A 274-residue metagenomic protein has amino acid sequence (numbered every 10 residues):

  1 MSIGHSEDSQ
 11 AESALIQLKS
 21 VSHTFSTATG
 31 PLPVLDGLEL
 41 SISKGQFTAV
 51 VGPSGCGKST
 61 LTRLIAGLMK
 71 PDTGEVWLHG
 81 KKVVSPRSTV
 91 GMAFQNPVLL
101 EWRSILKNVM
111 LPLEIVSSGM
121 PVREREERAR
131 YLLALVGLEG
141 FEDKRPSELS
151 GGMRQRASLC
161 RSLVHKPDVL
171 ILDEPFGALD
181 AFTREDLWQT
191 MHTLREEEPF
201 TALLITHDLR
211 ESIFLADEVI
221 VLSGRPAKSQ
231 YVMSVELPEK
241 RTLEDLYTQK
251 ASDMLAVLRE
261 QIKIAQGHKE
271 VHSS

Functional and structural regions predicted by a protein language model:
A11-L15, T24-G37: A short, flexible loop at the N-terminus of ABC-type nucleotide-binding domains that lies
V51-P53: The feature captures the beta-strand-to-loop junction immediately N-terminal to the Walker
A66: Helix-to-loop junction immediately C-terminal to a conserved catalytic motif
G74-P86: Conserved ABC transporter NBD signature motif
L106-V116, E126, S234: Short helical segment in ABC ATPase nucleotide-binding domains corresponding to the A-loop/adjacent helical element
V122-F141, T193: Conserved ABC ATPase "signature" region
K144-S147, H165: Conserved signature/switch motifs of ABC ATPase nucleotide-binding domains
L170-D173: Catalytic Walker B motif of ABC-type/P-loop ATPase nucleotide-binding domains
